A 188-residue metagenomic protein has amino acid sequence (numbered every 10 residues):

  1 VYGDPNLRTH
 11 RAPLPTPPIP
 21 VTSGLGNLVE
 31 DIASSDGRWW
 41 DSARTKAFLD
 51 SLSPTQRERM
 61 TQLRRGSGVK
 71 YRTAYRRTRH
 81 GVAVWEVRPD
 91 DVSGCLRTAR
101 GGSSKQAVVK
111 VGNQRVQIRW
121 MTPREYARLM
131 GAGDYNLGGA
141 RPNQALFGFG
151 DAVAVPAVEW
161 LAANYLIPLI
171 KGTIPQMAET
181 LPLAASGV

Functional and structural regions predicted by a protein language model:
V1-S51: Flexible, glycine-/basic-rich loop-and-beta segments that form/coincide with the SAM-dependent methyltransferase
E30-V188: C-terminal target-recognition/interaction regions appended to catalytic cores
